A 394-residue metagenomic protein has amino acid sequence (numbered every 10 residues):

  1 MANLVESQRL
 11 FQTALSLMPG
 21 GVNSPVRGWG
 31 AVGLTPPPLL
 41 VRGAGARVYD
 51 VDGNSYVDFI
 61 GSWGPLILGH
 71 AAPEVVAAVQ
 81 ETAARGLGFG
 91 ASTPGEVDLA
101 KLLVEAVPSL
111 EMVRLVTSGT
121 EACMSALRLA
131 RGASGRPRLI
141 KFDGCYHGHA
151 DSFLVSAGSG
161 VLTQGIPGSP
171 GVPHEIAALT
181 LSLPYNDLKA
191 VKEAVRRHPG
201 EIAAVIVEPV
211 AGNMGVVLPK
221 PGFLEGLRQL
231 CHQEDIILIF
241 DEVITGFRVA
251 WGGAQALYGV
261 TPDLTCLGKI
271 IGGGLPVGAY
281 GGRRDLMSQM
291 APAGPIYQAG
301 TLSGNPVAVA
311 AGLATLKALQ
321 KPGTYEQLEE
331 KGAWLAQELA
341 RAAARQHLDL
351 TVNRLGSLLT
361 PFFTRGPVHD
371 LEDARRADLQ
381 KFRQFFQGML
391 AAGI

Functional and structural regions predicted by a protein language model:
M1-I394: Conserved N-terminal phosphate-binding loop of PLP-dependent enzymes in the Aspartate aminotransferase
